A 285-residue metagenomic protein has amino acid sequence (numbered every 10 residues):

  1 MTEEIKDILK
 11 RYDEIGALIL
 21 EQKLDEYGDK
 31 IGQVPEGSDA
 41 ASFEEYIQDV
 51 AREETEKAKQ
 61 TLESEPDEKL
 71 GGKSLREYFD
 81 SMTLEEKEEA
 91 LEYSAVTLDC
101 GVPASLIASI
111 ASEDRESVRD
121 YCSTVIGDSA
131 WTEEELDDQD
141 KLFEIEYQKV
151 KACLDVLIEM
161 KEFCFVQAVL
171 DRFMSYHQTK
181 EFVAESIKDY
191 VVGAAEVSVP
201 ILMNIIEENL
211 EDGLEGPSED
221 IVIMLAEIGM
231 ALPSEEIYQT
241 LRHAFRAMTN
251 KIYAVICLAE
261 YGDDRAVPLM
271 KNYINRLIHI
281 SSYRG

Functional and structural regions predicted by a protein language model:
M1-E26, M82-V125: Short, intrinsically disordered, low-complexity segments enriched in Ser/Thr and Pro
M1-Q60, Y78: Secondary-structure boundary/capping micro-motif
I8-R11, Y78, Y121, A152 (+8 more regions): Charge-rich, solvent-exposed alpha-helical interaction surfaces
R52-K69, D264-V267: Hydrophobic/aromatic-rich, well-ordered segments within soluble, folded domains that form packed cores
E63-M82: Charged, gly/pro-enriched flexible loop segments at helix/strand junctions
L84-E92, D114-Q139, M160-M174, E196-N209 (+2 more regions): Amphipathic alpha-helical scaffolding segments comprising HEAT/armadillo-like alpha-solenoid repeats
E92-E113, D137-E162, D171, E181-V197 (+3 more regions): Structural detector for internal amphipathic alpha-helices that build alpha-solenoid repeat scaffolds
H177-Q178: Ankyrin repeat arrays, specifically the small/polar loop and inter-repeat linker segments at the C-terminal end of each
